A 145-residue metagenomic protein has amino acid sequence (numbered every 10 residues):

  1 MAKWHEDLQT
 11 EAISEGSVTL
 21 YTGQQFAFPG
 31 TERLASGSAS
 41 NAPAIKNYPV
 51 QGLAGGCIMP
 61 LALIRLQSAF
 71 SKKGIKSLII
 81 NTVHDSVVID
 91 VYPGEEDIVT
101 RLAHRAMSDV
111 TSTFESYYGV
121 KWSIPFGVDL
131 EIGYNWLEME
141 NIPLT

Functional and structural regions predicted by a protein language model:
M1-T145: Conserved catalytic core of nucleotide polymerization and phosphodiester-bond processing enzymes
